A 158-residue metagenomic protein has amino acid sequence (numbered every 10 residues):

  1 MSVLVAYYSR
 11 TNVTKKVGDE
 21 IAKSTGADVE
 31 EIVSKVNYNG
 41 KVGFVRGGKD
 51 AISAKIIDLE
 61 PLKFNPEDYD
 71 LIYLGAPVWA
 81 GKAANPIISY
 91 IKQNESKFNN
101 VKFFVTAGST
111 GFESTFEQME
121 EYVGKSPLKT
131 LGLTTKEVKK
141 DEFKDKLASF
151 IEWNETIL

Functional and structural regions predicted by a protein language model:
M1-L74, G81-A83, I88, K92 (+1 more regions): N-terminal beta1-alpha1-beta2 submodule of the flavodoxin-like/Rossmannoid cofactor-binding fold
S2, G26, F98, G124-P127: A generic structural signal for alpha->beta connector loops
V13, N99-N100: P-loop/Walker A phosphate-binding loop and immediately adjacent motor/lid segment at beta-alpha junctions
P66, K92-N99, V123-K125: Short, conserved loop/helix-junction motifs that constitute active-site signature segments in enzyme catalytic cores
L74-G75, F103: Redox-cofactor binding/interface segments in oxidoreductases and associated redox assembly factors
P77-A80, G108: Short glycine-rich anion-binding loops that position phosphate/pyrophosphate groups of nucleotides and phosphorylated
K102-E142: Short, glycine-/small-residue-rich phosphate/pyrophosphate-handling segment
